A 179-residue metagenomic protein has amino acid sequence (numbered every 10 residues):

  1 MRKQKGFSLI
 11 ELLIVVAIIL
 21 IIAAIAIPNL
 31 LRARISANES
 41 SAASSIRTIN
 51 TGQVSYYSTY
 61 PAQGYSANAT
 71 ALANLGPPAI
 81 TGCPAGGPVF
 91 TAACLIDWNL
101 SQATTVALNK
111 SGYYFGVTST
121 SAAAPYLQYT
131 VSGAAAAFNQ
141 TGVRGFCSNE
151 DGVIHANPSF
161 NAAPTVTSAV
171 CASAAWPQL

Functional and structural regions predicted by a protein language model:
R2-L30: N-terminal single-pass transmembrane signal-anchor helix
A24, E39, S55: Functionally critical, cavity-lining and gating residues within the transmembrane helices of 12-TM secondary
A26, A33, Q53: Conserved alpha-helical elements of the SDR catalytic core
N29-I46: Aliphatic-rich helix starts adjacent to a transmembrane/signal segment
T51-R144, S148-D151, P158, P177-L179: Extracellular/periplasmic head regions of type IV pilus-like filament subunits
F160-P164: A short acidic/small-residue loop/turn micro-motif
S168-L179: Short, low-complexity, Pro/Ser/Thr/Gly-rich segments in the mature regions of secreted, periplasmic
